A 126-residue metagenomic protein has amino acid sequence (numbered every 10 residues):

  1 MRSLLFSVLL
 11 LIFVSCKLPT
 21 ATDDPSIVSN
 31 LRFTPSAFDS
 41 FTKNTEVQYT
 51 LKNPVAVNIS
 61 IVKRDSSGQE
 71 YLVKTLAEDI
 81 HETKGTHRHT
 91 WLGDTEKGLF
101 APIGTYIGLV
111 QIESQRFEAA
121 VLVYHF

Functional and structural regions predicted by a protein language model:
L4-F13: Sec-dependent N-terminal signal peptides
C16-N44, Q48, I107-F126: C-terminal tail/sorting-segment detector
F41, N53, T83-K84, P102-I103: Surface-exposed loops/turns
L51-V57: Short proline/glycine-enriched turn/loop motifs at strand-loop junctions of beta-rich domains
N58-V62: Beta-strand signatures of extracellular beta-sandwich domains
K63-G68, S114-R116: Solvent-exposed strand-loop boundary residues in beta-sheet-rich modules
Q69-A101: Glycine-centered tight-turn motifs at strand-turn-strand junctions
